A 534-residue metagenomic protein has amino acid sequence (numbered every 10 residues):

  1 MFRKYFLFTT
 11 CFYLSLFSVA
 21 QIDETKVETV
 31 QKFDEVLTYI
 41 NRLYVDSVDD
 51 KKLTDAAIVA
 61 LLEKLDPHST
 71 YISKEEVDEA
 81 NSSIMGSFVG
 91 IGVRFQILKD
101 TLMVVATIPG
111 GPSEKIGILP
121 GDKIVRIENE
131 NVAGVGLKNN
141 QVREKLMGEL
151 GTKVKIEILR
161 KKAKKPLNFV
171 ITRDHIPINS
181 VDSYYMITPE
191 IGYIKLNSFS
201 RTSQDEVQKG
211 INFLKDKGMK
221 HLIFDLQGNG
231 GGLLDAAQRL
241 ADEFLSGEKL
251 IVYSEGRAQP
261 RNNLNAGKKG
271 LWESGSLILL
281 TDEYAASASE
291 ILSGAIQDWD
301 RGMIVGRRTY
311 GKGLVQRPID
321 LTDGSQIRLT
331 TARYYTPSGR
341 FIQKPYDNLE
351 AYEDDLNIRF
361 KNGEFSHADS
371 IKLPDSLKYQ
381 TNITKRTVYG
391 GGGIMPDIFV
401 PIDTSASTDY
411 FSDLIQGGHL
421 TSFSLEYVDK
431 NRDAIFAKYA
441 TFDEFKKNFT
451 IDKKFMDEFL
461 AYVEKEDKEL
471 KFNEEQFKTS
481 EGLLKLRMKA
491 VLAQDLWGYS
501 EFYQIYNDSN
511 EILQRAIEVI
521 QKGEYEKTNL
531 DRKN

Functional and structural regions predicted by a protein language model:
M1-K26: Bacterial Sec-dependent N-terminal signal peptides
A20-T29, F33, L37-D50, S73 (+4 more regions): Cleft-lining beta-strand/loop regions that shape enzyme active-site pockets
D34, Y44-V105, G151-S183, Y506-I517 (+1 more regions): Extended, small/polar residue-biased N-terminal targeting/export presequences and adjacent propeptide/linker tracts
I124-V125, V154, I342, V388: Generic structural signal for buried aliphatic residues
I127-E128, L159, T330, P345 (+1 more regions): Residue-level recognition of conserved beta-strand edge/terminus positions
A133, N168, R328, Q343 (+1 more regions): A sequence-level detector of short linear motifs
A288, D300, R307, G311-Y379: Polar, glycine-rich mid-to-C-terminal structural blocks that act as macromolecule-binding/assembly scaffolds
F341-I342, Y346-N534: Conserved functional hotspot residues or short segments at active or partner-binding sites across diverse domains
